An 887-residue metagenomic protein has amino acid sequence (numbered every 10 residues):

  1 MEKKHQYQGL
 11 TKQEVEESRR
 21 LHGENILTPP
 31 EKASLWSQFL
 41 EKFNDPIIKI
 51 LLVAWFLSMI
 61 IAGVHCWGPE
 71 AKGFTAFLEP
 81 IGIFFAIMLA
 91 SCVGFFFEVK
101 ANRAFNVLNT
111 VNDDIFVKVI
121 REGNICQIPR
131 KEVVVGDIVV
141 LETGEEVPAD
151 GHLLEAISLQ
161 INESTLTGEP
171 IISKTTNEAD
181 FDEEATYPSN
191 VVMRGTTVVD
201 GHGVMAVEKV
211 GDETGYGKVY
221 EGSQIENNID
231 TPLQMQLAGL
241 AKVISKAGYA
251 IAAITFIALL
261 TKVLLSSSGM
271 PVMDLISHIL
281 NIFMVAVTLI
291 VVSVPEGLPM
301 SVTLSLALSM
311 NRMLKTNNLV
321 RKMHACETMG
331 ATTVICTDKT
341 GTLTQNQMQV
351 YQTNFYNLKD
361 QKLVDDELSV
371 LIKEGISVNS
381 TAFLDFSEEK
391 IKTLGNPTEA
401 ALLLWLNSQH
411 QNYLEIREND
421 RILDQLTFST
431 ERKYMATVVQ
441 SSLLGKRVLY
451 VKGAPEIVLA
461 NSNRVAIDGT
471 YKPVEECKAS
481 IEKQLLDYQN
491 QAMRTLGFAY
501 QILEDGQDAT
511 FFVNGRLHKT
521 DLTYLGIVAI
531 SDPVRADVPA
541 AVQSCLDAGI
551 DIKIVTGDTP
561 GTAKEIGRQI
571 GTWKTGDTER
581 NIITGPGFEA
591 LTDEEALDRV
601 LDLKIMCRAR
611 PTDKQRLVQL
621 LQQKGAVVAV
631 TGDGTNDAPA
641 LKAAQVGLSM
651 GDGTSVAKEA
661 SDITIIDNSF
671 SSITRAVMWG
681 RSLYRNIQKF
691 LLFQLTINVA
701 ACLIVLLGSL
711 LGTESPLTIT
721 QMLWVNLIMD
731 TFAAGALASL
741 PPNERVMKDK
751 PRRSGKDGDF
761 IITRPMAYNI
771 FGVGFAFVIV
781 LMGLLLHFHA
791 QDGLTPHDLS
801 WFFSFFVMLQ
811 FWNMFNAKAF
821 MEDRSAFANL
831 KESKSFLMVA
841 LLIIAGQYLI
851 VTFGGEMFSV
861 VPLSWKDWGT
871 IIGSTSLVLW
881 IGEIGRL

Functional and structural regions predicted by a protein language model:
M1-D749, D759, F775, F803 (+2 more regions): Conserved cytosolic headpiece of P-type ATPases
W67-P69, Y768-L784: Alpha-helical transmembrane segments of multi-pass integral membrane proteins
S709-T718, L785-D798: Helix-coil boundary and interhelical linker segments in multi-pass alpha-helical membrane proteins
S754-F775, T795-W801, L830-S833: Membrane-water interface at loop-to-transmembrane-helix junctions
A776-V780, L784, F788, N813-N816 (+1 more regions): Short helix-capping and hinge/turn segments at secondary-structure transitions, especially at repeat and domain
L794-F815: Transmembrane helical segments that form the transport core of multi-pass membrane transport proteins
